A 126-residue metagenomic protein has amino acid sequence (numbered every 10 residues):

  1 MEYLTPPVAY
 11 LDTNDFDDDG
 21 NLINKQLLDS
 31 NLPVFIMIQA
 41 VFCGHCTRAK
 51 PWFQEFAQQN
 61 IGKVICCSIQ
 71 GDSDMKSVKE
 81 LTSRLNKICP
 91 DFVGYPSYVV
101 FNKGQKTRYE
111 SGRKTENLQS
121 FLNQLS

Functional and structural regions predicted by a protein language model:
M1-V34, C67, S97, F101-Q105 (+1 more regions): N-terminal leader/targeting and pre-domain segments
D15, I38-Q39, A57, I61-T82: Thiol-based oxidoreductase modules, predominantly thioredoxin-like and allied folds used for disulfide exchange
Q39-F42, G94: Short pre-active-site segment immediately N-terminal to redox-active cysteine/selenocysteine motifs in thiol-based
C43-C46, Y98: The canonical Cys-X-X-Cys-His
G44-H45, D74-S77, T107, E116-L118: Eukaryotic short linear interaction motifs
C46-I61: Typically the conserved alpha-helix immediately C-terminal to a functionally engaged Cys/Sec in thioredoxin-like
K50-P51, K79-E80, S111-K114: Short coil/turn segments at secondary-structure boundaries
K76-Y95, V99-Q105: Structural alpha/beta surface segment adjacent to cysteine/selenocysteine redox centers across thiol/disulfide enzymes
